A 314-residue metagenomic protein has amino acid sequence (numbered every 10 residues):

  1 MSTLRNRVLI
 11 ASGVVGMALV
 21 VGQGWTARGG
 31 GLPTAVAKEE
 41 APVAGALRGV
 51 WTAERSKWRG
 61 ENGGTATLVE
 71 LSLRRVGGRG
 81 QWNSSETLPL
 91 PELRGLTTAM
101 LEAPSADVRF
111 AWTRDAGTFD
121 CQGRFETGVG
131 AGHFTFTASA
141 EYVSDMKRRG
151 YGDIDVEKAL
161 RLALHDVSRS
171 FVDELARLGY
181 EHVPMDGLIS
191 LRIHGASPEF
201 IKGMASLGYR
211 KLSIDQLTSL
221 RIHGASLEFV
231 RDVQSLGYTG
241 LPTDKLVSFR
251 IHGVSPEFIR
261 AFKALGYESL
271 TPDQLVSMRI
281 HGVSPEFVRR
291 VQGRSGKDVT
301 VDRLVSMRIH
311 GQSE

Functional and structural regions predicted by a protein language model:
S2-E314: General marker for long, soluble alpha-helical cores
